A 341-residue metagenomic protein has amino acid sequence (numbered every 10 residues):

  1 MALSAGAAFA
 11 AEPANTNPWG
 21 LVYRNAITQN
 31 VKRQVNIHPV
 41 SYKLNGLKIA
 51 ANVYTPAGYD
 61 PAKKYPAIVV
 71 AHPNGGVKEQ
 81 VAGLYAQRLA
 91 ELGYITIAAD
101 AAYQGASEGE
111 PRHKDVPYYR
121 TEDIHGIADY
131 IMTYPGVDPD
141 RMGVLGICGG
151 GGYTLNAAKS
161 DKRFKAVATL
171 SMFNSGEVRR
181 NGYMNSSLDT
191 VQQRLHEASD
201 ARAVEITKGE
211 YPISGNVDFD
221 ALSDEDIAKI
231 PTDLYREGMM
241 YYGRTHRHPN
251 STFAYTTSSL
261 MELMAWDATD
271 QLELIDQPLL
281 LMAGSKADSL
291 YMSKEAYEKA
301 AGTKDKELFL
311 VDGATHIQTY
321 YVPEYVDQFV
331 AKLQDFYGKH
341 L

Functional and structural regions predicted by a protein language model:
N15-K63: N-terminal cap/lid segment of alpha/beta-hydrolase-fold proteins
A62-P73: Short beta-strand element of the alpha/beta-hydrolase
G75-Q87, A101, S293: The serine-hydrolase catalytic nucleophile loop
R88-E108: Conserved alpha/beta-hydrolase
K114-P135: Alpha/beta-hydrolase active-site loop
L155-G238: Alpha/beta-hydrolase-fold enzymes
I275, L281-A283: Short beta-strand/loop motif that positions the catalytic acidic residue of the alpha/beta-hydrolase fold
A314-V326: Catalytic histidine-centered segment of alpha/beta-hydrolase-like enzymes
